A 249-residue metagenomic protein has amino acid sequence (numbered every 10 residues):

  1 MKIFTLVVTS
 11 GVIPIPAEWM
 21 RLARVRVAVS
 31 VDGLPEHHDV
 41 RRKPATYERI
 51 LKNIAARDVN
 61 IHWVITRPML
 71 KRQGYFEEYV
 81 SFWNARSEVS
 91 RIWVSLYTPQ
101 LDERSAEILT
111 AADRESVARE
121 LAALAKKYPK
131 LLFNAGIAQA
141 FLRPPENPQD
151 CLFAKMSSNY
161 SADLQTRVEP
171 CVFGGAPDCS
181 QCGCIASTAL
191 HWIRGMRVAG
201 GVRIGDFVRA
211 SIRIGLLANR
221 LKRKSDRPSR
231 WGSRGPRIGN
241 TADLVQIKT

Functional and structural regions predicted by a protein language model:
M1-V8, V12-R26: Conserved Radical SAM active-site core
F4, A23-S158, P170-G174, W192-V198: Radical SAM enzyme [4Fe-4S]-AdoMet core and its adjacent flexible, acidic and glycine-rich loops/tails across
I13, P35, A138, R234-R237: Compositionally biased, intrinsically disordered low-complexity regions
A17, E48, K52-A56, N60-H62 (+7 more regions): Intrinsically disordered, low-complexity regions
Y160-T249: Flexible mid-to-C-terminal extensions adjoining Fe-S/redox cofactors in radical SAM and related proteins
